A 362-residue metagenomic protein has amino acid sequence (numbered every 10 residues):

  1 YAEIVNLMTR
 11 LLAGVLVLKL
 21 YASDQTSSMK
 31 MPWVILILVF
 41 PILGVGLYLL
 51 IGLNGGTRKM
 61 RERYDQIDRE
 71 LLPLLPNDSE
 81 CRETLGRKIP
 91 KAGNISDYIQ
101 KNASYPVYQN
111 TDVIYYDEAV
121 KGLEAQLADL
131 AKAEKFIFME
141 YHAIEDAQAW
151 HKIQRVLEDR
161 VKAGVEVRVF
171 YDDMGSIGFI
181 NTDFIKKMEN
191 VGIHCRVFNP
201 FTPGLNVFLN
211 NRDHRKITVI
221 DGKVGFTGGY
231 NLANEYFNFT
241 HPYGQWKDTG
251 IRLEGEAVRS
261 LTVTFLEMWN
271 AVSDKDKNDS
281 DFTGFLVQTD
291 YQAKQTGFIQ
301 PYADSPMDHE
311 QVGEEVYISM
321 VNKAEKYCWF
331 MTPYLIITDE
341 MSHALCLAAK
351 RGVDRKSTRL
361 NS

Functional and structural regions predicted by a protein language model:
Y1-E315, S319, K323, L347: N-terminal localization/anchoring segments of enzymes in phospholipid and broader phosphate metabolism
M331-L335: NAD(P)-dependent dehydrogenases' Rossmann-like dinucleotide-binding region
H343-A344: Redox- and metal-dependent alpha/beta enzyme cores, enriched for Fe-S-associated oxidoreductases and cofactor-handling
T358-S362: Conserved small/polar residues in nucleotide/adenosyl-binding loops
